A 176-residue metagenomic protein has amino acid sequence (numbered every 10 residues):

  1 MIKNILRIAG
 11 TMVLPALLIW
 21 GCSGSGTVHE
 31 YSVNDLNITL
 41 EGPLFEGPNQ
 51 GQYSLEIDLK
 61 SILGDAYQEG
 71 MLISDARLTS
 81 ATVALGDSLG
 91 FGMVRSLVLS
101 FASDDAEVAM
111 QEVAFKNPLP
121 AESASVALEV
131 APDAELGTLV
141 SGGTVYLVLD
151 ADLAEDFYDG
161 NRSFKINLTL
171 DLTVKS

Functional and structural regions predicted by a protein language model:
M1-M12: Bacterial N-terminal signal peptides that target proteins for export
L18-G21: C-terminal motif of bacterial Sec signal peptides marking the signal peptidase cleavage site
S23-G26: Bacterial signal peptide processing site
E41-R77: Post-signal-peptide N-terminal segment of Sec-exported extracytoplasmic proteins
S74-S88: A short beta-strand element within beta-rich, extracytoplasmic domains of secreted/secretory-pathway proteins
A84-M93, E155-Y158: Extended, low-complexity, turn-rich repeat/linker tracts enriched in Gly/Pro/Ser/Thr and Asp/Glu that occur
G92-A106: Short, surface-exposed beta-strand/strand-loop-strand elements in extracellular ectodomains
E122-T169: Cysteine-clustered segments with highest specificity for TGF-beta superfamily mature ligands
